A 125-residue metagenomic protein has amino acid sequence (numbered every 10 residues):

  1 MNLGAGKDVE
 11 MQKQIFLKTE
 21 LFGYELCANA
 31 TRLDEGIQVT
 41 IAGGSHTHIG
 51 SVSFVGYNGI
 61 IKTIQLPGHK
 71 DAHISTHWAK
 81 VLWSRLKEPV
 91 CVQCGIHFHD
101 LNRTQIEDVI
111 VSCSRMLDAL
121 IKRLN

Functional and structural regions predicted by a protein language model:
M1, D8-Q12: Ser/Thr/Pro-rich, acidic low-complexity intrinsically disordered regulatory segments
M11, K18-R85, P89-F98, T104-C113 (+1 more regions): Conserved mixed alpha/beta catalytic, RNA-binding, or beta-rich assembly cores of soluble enzyme, regulatory
